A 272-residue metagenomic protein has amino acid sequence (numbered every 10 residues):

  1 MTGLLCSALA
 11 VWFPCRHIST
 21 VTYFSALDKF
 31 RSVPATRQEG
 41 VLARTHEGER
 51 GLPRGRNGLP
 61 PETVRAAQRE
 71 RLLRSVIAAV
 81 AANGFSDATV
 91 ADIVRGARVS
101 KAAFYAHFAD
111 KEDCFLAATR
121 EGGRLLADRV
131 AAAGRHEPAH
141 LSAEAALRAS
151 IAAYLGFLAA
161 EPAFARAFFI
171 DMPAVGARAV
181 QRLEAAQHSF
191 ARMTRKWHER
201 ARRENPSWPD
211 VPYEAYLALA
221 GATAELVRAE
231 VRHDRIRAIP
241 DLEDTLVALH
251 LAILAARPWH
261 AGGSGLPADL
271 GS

Functional and structural regions predicted by a protein language model:
T2-R56, G156, A160, R192 (+2 more regions): C-terminal peripheral helix-coil segments that are non-catalytic and often amphipathic
A67, F108, F115-G122, R129 (+2 more regions): Alpha-helical DNA-contacting segments of helix-turn-helix folds
Q68, L72-V80, L126, Y154: Short hydrophobic clusters on alpha-helical segments that form packing/core surfaces in small helical domains
R71, A79-D113: Helix-turn-helix
F85, L126, A167-F168, T223: Short, structured motif recognition centered on aromatic/hydrophobic residues
V130-E137, F168-M172, A201, V227-D234: Secondary-structure edge/capping motif, primarily at the C-terminal ends of alpha-helices and the immediately following
A131-A163: Hydrophobic alpha-helical connector segments
A177-R203, D210-E225, P240-A248: Amphipathic alpha-helical packing segments from all-alpha helical-bundle domains
